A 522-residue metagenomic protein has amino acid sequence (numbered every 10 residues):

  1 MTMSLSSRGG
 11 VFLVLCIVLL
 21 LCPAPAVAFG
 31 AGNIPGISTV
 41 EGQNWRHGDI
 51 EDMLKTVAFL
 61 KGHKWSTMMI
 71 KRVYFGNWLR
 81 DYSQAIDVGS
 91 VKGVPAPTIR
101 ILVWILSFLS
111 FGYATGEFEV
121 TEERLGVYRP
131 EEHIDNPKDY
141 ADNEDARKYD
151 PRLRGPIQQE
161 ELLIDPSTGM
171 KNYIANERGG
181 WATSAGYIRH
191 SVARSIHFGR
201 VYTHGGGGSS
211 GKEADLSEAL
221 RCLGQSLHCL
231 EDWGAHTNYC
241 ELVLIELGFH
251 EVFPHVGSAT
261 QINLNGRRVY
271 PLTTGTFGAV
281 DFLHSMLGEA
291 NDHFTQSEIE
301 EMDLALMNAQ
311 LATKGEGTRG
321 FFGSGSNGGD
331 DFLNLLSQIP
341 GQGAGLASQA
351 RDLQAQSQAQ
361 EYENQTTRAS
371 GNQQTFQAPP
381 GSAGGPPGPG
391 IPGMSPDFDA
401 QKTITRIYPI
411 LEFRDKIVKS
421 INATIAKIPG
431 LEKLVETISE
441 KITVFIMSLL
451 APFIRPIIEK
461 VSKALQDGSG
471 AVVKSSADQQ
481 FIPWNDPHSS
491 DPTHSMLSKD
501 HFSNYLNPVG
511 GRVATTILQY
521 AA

Functional and structural regions predicted by a protein language model:
T2-E218, Y239-S475, Q480: N-terminal, motif-rich segments that launch catalysis or mediate targeting to/interaction with membranes, typified by
R178-A185, S209-Q225, P492, M496 (+2 more regions): Short, charged/polar micro-motifs that form catalytic or ligand-binding hotspots
Y187-H197, C222-Q225, C229, P456 (+5 more regions): Acidic, Ser/Thr-rich intrinsically disordered and amphipathic helical segments
T203, G234-N238, I517, A521-A522: Long, hydrophobic, amphipathic alpha-helical segments used as structural scaffolds
A219-C240: Active-site alpha-helical segments that house and flank conserved acidic catalytic motifs for diphosphate chemistry
V472-S476, Q480-A522: Extended, charge-rich low-complexity regions and/or helical-solenoid scaffolds
